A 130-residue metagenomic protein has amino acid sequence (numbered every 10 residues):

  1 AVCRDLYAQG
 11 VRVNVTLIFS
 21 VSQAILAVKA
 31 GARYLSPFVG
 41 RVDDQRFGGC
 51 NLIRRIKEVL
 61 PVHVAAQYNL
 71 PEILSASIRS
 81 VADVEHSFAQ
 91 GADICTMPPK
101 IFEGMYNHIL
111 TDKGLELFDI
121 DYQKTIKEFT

Functional and structural regions predicted by a protein language model:
A1-V11, G48-I73, L115-T130: Alpha-helix-loop-beta-strand connector modules within alpha/beta enzyme cores
V2, S20-A30, R79-I94: Catalytic cores of alpha/beta
V2-R4, I25-A30, F47-N51, N107-T111: Short secondary-structure transition/capping segments
V11-I25, S36-R46, I73-S77: Catalytic beta/alpha-barrel core
L17, R33-R46, Q90-K113: Glycine-rich phosphate-binding active-site loops on the catalytic face of alpha/beta enzymes
L60, Y68, E72, A82-S87 (+1 more regions): Catalytic cores and adjacent flexible loops of soluble metabolic enzymes that perform enolate/carbanion chemistry on
S77, F88, T96-P99, I109 (+2 more regions): C-terminal active-site rim and adjoining tail of enzyme catalytic domains
